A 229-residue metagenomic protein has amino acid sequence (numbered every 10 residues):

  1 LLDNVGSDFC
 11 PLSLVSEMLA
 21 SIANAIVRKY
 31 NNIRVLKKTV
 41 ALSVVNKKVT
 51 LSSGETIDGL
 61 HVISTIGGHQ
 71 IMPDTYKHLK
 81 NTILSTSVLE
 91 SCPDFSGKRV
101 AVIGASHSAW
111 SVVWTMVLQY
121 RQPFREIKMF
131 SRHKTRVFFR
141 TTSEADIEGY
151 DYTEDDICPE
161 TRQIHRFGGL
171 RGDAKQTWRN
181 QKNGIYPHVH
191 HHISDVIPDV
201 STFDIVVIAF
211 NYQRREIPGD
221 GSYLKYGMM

Functional and structural regions predicted by a protein language model:
L1-M229: Flavin (primarily FAD) cofactor-binding/catalytic cores of flavoenzymes
